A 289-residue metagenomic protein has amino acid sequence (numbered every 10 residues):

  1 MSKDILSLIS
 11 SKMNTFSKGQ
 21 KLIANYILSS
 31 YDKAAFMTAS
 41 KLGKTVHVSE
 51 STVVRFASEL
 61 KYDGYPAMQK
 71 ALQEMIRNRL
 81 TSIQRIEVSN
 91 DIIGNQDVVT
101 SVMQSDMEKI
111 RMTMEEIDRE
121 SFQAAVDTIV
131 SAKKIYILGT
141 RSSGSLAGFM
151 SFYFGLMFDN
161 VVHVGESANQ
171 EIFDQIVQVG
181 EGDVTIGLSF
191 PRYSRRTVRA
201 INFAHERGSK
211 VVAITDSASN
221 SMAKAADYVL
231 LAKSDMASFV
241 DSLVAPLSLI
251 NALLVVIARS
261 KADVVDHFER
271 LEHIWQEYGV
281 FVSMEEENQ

Functional and structural regions predicted by a protein language model:
M1-K12, M284-Q289: Short, Lys/Arg-enriched, disordered terminal segments
S2-L6, N14-T15, L22, D32-F36 (+3 more regions): HTH-adjacent hinge/linker in prokaryotic transcriptional regulators
D118-V130: Short, acidic loop-to-helix structural element flanking the phosphoryl-transfer center in phosphate-processing enzymes
D127-S248, L254-D263: Glycine-rich phosphate-binding loops that contact phosphosugars or nucleotide phosphates
D263-Q289: A short, charged, Gly/Pro-tolerant segment at domain boundaries
